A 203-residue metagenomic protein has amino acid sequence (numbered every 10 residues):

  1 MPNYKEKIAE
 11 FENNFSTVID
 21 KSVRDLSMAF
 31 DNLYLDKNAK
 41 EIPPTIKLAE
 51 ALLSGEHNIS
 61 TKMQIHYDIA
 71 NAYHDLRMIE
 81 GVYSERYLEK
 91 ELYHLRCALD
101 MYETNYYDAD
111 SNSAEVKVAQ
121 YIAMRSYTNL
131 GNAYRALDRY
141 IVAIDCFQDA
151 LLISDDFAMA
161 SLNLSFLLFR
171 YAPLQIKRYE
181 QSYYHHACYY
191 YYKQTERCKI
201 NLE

Functional and structural regions predicted by a protein language model:
I19-D20, S60, Q64-Y67, A114 (+2 more regions): Residue signature of alpha-solenoid helical repeat architecture, marking inter-repeat boundaries and helix-start
D31-Y34, Q64-D75, Y121-A136, M159-R170: Conserved alpha-helical positions within TPR/SEL1-like repeat arrays
K37-K40, R77, D138: Residue-level detector of the short coil/turn that links helix A to helix B within each tetratricopeptide repeat
T45, E91, A143, E180-S182 (+1 more regions): Single-residue signature of alpha-solenoid repeat helices
K47-E50, E89, R96, E103 (+3 more regions): Alpha-solenoid helical repeat scaffolds
A51-S54, D100, Y107, L151-L152 (+2 more regions): Conserved structural position within tetratricopeptide repeats
K62, N105, A123, F157 (+2 more regions): Residue-level recognition of tetratricopeptide repeat
